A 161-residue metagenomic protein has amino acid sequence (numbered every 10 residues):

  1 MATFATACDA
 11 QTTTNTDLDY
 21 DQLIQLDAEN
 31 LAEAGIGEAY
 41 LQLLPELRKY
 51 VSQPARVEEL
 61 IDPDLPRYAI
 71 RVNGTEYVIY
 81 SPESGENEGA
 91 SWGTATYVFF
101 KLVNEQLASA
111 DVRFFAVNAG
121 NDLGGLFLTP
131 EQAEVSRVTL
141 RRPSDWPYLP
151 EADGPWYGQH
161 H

Functional and structural regions predicted by a protein language model:
M1-H161: Contiguous interface-forming segments/domains that mediate binding rather than catalysis
